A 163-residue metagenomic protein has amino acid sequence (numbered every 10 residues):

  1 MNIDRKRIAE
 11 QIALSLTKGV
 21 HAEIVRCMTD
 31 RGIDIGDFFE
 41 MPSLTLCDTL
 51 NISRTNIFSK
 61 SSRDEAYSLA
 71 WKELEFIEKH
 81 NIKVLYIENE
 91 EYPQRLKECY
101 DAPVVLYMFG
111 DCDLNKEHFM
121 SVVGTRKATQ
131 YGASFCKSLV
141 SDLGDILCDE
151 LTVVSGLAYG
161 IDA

Functional and structural regions predicted by a protein language model:
M1-S141, D145: Short, positively charged patches
I87, V154-L157: Structural motif
S121, T152-V154: A structural signal for isolated positions on well-ordered beta-strands in alpha/beta enzyme cores
T125, A158-Y159: Short beta->alpha junction loops/turns
G144-T152: Short, surface-exposed connector motifs at secondary-structure boundaries
I161-A163: Short, well-ordered alpha-helical microsegments
